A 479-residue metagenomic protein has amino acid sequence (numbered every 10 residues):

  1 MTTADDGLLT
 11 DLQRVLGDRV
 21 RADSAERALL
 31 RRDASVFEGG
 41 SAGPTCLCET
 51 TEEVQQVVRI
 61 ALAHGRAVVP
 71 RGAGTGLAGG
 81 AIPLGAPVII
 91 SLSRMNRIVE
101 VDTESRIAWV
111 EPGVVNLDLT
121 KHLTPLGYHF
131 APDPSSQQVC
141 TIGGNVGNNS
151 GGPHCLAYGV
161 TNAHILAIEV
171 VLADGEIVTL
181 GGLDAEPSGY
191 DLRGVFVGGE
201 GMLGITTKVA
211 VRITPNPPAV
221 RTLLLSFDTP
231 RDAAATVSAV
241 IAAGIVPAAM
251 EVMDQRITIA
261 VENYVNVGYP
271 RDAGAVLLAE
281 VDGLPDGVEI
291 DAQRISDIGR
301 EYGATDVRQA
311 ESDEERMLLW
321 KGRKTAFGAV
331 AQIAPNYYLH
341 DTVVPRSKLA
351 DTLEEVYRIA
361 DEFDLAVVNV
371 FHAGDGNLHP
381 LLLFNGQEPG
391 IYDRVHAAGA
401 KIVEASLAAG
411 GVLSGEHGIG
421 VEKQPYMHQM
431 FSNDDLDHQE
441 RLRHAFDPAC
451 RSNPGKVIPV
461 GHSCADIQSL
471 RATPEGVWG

Functional and structural regions predicted by a protein language model:
M1-D5, L9, D434-G479: Intrinsic disorder at enzyme termini
M1-R59, G76-R106, S135, Q255-N266 (+4 more regions): N-terminal flexible segment immediately upstream of the FAD-binding catalytic core in FAD-dependent oxidoreductases
D18, L407-I419, R443-H444, P448-G455: Alpha-helix capping/hinge segments and adjacent helical runs
A22-R31, P215, R221, S226-A398 (+2 more regions): C-terminal substrate-recognition/cap domain of FAD-linked oxidoreductases
A78-N96, T124-Y128, G151-N162, V209-P215 (+3 more regions): A glycine- and small-aliphatic-rich helix-loop capping segment at beta-alpha/alpha-beta transitions that lines
R97-E251, Q468-G479: FAD-binding subdomain of flavoenzyme oxidoreductases
